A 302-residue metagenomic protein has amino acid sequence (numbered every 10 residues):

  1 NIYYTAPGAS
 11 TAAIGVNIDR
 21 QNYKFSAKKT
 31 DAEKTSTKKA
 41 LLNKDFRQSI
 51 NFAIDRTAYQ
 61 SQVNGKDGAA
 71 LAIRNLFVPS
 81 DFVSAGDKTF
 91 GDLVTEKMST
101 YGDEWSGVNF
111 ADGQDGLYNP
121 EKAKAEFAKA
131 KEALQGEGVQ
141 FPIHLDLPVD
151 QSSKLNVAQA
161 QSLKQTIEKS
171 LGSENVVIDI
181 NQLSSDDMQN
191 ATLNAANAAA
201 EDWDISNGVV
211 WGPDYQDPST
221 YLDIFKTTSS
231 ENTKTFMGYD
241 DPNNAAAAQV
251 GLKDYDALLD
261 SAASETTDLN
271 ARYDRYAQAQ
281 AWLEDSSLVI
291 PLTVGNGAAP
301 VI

Functional and structural regions predicted by a protein language model:
N1, A6-A12, W203-Y221, L292-G295: Ligand-binding clamshell of periplasmic/extracellular solute-binding protein-like
N1, D45, Q161-K169, D186-W203: Short helices/loops that flank or line small-molecule/ion binding pockets
N1-A27, T57, Q62-K66, A70: Extracellular/periplasmic solute-recognition and catalytic clefts
A12, F141-S152, I178-I180, D204: Short, well-ordered beta-strand elements
R20-F46: Short helix-loop capping/hinge motifs at secondary-structure junctions, enriched in acidic/polar residues
K39-L42, R47-Q48, F52, R56 (+4 more regions): Extracytoplasmic/peripheral linker and loop segments enriched in polar/acidic and small residues with frequent Thr/Pro
A40-S170: Append "and occasionally in soluble cytosolic enzymes with long acidic Gly/Pro-rich linkers
